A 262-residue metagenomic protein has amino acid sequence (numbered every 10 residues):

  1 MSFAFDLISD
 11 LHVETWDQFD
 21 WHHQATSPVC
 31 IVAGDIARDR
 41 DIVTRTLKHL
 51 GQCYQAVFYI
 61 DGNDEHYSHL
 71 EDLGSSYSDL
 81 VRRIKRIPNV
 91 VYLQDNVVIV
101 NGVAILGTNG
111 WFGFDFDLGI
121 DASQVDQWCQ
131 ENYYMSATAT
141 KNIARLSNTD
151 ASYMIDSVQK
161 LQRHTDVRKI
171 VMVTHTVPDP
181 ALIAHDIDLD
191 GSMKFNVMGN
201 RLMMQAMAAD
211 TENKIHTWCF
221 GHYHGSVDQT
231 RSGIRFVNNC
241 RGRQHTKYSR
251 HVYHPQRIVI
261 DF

Functional and structural regions predicted by a protein language model:
M1-D6, V97-G107, R168-K169, T230-R235: Beta-strand-turn-beta hairpins that frame and shape the catalytic cleft of phosphate-ester-processing enzymes
M1-I60, D64-S76: N-terminal active-site segment of His-dependent metallophosphoesterases
S2, I99, D190, F195-I215 (+1 more regions): Binuclear metal-dependent phosphoesterase catalytic core
L7-S9, C30-D35, F58-N63, V91-D95 (+3 more regions): Active-site neighborhood of phospho(di)ester-bond hydrolases with catalytic His/Asp-centered motifs
H12-D17, A37-I42, D64-E71, V97-I99 (+4 more regions): Active-site environment of divalent metal-dependent phosphoester hydrolases
H23-T26, H49-Y54, H164, M207-N213 (+1 more regions): Short, conserved loop/helix-junction motifs that constitute active-site signature segments in enzyme catalytic cores
A56-C129: A basic- and aromatic-enriched beta-loop-alpha substructure that forms the phosphate/nucleotide- and DNA/RNA-contacting
L106-V171, T176-K194: Active-site-proximal loop/helix segment associated with metal-binding centers of metalloenzymes
